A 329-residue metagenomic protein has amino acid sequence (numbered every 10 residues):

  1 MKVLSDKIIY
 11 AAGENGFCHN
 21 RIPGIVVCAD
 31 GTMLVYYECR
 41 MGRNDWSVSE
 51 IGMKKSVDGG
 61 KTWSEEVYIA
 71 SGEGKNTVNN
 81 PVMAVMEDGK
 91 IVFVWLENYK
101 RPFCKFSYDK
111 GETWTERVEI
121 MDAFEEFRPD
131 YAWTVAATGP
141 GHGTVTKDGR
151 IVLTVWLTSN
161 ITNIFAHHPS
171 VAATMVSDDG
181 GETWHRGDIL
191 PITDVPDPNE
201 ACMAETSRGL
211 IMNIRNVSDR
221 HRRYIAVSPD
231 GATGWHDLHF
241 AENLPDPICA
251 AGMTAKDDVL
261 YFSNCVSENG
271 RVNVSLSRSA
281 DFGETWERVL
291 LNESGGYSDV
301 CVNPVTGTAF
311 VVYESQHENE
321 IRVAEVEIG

Functional and structural regions predicted by a protein language model:
M1-G329: Asp-box/BNR beta-propeller blade signature and adjacent active/binding-site loops in extracellular glycan-interacting
